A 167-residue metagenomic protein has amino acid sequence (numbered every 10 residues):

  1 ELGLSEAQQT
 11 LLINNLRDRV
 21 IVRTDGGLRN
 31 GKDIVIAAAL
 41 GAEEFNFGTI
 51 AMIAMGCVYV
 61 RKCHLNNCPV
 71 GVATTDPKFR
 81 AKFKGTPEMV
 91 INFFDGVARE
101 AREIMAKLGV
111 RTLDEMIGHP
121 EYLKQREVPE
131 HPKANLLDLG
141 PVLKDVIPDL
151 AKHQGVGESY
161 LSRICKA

Functional and structural regions predicted by a protein language model:
E1-A81: Glycine-rich phosphate/ribose-binding loops and adjacent secondary-structure elements that form binding surfaces
F45, I53-P120, K124: Active-site or pore-adjacent capping/gating segments
V110-K166: Terminal amphipathic helices with adjacent charged low-complexity linkers/tails
